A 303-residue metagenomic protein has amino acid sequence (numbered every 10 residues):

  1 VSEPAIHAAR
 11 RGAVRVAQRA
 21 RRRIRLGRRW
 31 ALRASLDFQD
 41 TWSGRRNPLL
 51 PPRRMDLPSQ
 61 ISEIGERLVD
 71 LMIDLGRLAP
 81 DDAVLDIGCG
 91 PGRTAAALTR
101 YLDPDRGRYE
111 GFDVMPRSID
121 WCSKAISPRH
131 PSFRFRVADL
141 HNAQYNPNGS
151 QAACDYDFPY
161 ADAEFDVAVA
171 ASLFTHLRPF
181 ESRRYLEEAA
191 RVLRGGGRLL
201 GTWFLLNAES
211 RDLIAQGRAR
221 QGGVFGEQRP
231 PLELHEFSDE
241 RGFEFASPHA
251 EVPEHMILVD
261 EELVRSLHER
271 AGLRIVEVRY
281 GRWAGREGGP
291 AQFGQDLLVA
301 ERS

Functional and structural regions predicted by a protein language model:
H7-L75, P91-R100, R106-D157, R184 (+1 more regions): Class I (Rossmann-like) S-adenosyl-L-methionine-dependent methyltransferase catalytic domain, capturing the SAM-binding
L78, L102-D103, L193: A generic alpha-to-beta junction signature in SAM-dependent methyltransferases
D81-G90, E110: Conserved class I S-adenosyl-L-methionine
A83, G197-R198: Short glycine-centered segments of the SAM/dcSAM-binding site in methyltransferase folds
V169: A conserved beta-strand element that flanks and buttresses the S-adenosyl-L-methionine
S172-L173: Short catalytic micro-motifs in class I SAM-dependent methyltransferases
R178-P179: Helix-capping/helix-break motifs at membrane-protein junctions, especially on the cytosolic side just before or after
R183-G195: A short glycine-rich, Lys/Arg-flanked "PGG" loop and its adjoining helix->strand segment in the class I
